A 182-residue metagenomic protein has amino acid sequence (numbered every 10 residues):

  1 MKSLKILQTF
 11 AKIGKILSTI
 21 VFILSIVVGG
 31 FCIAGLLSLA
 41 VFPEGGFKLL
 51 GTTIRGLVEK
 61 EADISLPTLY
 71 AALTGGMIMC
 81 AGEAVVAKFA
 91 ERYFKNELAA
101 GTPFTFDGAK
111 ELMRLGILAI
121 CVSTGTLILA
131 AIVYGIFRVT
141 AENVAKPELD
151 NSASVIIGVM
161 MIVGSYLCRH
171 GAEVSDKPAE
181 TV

Functional and structural regions predicted by a protein language model:
M1-L17, E173-K177, V182: N-terminal juxtamembrane cytosolic/stromal segments of multi-pass membrane proteins
K2-A11, V27-A72: Interfacial loop at the N-terminal end of multi-pass membrane proteins
I6-L7, V85-E111: Cytoplasmic juxtamembrane regions at transmembrane-helix boundaries
I16-I26, R114-G125: Hydrophobic alpha-helical transmembrane segments of multipass membrane transporters and ion channels, focusing on
I26-P43, A84-A87, I128-R138: Transmembrane helix-loop junctions and nearby membrane-interface residues
E61-M77, P103-A119, D150-S154: Alpha-helical membrane-spanning segments of integral membrane proteins, especially the hydrophobic core of TM bundles
A71-K95, I162-E173: Transmembrane alpha-helical segments in integral membrane proteins
I117-V182: Alpha-helical transmembrane segments of multi-pass integral membrane proteins, characterized by long hydrophobic
